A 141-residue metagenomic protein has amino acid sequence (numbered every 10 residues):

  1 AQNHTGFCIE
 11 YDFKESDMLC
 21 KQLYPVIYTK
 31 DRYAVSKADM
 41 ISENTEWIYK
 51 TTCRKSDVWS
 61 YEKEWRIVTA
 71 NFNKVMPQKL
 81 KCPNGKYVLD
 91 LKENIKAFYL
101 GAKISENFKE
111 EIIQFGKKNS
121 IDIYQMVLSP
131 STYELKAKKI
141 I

Functional and structural regions predicted by a protein language model:
A1-I141: Catalytic-core loop-and-flanking beta/alpha module that positions acidic residues for ribose/phosphate chemistry
